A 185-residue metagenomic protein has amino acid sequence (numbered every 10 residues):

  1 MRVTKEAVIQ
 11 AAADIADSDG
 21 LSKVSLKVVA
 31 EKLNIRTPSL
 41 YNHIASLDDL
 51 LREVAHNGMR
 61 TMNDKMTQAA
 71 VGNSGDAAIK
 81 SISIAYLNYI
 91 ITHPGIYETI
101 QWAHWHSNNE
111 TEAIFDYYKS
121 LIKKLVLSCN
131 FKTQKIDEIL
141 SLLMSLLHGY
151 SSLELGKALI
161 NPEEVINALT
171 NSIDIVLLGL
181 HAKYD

Functional and structural regions predicted by a protein language model:
R2-Q10, S22-K23, N34, N42-T67 (+1 more regions): An amphipathic alpha-helix adjacent to DNA-recognition modules
I15-V24: Short helix/strand-capping hinge loops at secondary-structure junctions that flank key functional elements
A16, L50-G58, I100, H104 (+1 more regions): Alpha-helical DNA-contacting segments of helix-turn-helix folds
A30: The alpha-helix within a helix-turn-helix
V54-S81, Y118-S128: Amphipathic alpha-helical linker/stalk segments
T67-G95, T133, L140-L143: Hydrophobic alpha-helical connector segments
T92, T99-W102, M144-P162, V176-D185: Amphipathic C-terminal alpha-helical segment
W105-T133, D137-L142, E163-L178: Amphipathic alpha-helical packing segments from all-alpha helical-bundle domains
